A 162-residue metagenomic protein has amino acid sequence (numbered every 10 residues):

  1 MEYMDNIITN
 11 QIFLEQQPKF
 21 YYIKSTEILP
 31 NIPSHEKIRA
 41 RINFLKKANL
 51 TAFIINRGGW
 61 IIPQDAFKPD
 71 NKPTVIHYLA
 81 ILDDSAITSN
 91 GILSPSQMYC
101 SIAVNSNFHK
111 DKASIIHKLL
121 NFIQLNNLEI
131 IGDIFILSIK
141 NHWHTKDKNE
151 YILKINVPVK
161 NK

Functional and structural regions predicted by a protein language model:
M1-K162: A solvent-exposed interaction/effector surface
